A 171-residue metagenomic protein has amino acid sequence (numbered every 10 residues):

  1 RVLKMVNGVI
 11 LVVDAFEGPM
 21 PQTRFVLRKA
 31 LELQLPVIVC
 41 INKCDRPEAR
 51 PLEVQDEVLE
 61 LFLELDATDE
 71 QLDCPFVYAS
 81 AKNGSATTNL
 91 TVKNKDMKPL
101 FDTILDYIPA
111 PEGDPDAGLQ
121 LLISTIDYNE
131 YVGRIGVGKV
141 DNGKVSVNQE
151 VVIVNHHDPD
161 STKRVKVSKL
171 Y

Functional and structural regions predicted by a protein language model:
R1-Y171: Structural and coupling elements of P-loop NTPases
